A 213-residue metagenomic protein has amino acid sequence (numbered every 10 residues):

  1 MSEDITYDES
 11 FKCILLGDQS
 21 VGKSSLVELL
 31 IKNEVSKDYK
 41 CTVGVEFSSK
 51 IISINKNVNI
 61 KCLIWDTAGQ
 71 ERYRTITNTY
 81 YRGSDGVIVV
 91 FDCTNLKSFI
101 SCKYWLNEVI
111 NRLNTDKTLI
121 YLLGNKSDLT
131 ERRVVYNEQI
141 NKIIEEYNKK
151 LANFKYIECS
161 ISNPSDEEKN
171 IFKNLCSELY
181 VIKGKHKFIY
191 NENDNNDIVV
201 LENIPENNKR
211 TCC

Functional and structural regions predicted by a protein language model:
M1-S24, E28-K32, I54-N59, L113-C213: Conserved P-loop small GTPase signature centered on TRAFAC-class small GTPases
C13, L26, G44, I64-D66 (+4 more regions): Residue-level signature of catalytic and energy-coupling elements of molecular machines, predominantly ATP/GTP-dependent
I31-N59: Switch I (effector-binding) loop of TRAFAC-class P-loop GTPase G-domains
N59-T75: Switch II (G3) loop of P-loop NTPases
L63-A68, D92, D128, S160: Conserved acidic residues
S84-Y104, L113-D116, S127-V134: Conserved Switch II/interswitch segment of TRAFAC-class P-loop GTPases
K103-N107, N141: Generic structural signal for well-ordered alpha-helices, preferentially at hydrophobic/aromatic core positions
